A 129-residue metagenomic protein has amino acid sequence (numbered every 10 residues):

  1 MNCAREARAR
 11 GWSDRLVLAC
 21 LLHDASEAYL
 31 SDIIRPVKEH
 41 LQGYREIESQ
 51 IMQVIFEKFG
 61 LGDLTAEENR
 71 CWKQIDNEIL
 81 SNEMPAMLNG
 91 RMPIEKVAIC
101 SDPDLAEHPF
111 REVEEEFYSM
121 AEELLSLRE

Functional and structural regions predicted by a protein language model:
M1-E129: Metal-dependent phosphohydrolase cores
